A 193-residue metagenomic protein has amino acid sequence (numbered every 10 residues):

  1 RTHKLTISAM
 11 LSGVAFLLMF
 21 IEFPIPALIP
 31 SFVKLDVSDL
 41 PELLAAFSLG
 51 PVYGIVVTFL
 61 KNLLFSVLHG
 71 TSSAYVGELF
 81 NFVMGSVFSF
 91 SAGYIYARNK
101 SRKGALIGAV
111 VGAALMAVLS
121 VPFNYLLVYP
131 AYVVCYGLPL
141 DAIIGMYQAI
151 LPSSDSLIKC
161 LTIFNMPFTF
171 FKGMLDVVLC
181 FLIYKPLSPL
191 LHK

Functional and structural regions predicted by a protein language model:
R1-K193: Loop-helix junctions at membrane interfaces
